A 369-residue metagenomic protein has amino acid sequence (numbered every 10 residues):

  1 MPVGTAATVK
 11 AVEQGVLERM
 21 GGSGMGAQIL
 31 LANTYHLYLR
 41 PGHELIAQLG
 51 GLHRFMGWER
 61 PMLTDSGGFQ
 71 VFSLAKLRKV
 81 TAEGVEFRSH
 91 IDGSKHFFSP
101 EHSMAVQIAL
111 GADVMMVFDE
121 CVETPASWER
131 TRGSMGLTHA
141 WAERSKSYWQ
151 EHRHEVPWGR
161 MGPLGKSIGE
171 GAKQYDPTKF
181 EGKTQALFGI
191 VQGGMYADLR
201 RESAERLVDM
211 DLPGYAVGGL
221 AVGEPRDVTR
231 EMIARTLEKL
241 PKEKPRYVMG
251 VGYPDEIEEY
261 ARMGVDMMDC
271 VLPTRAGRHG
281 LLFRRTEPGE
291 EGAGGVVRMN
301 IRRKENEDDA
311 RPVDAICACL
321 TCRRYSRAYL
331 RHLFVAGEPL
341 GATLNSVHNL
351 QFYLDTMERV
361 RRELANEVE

Functional and structural regions predicted by a protein language model:
M1-E181, K304-E307: Non-catalytic, usually N-terminal nucleic-acid engagement modules in DNA/RNA processing proteins
L30, D65, Q107, G189 (+4 more regions): Conserved, mostly hydrophobic/aromatic
F97, E101, W128, R132-H139 (+4 more regions): Non-membrane alpha-helical structural segments and their capping/turn regions in soluble enzymes
G111, A142, K146-W149, R153 (+4 more regions): Structural signal for hydrophobic packing residues in well-ordered secondary-structure cores of soluble enzyme domains
D119-P125, D314-E369: C-terminal extensions of enzymes
T124-W128, R132, G214-L220, P339-A342: Glycine- and acidic
H152, W158, G182, A186-F188 (+1 more regions): Glycine-rich phosphate/ribose-binding loops and adjacent secondary-structure elements that form binding surfaces
